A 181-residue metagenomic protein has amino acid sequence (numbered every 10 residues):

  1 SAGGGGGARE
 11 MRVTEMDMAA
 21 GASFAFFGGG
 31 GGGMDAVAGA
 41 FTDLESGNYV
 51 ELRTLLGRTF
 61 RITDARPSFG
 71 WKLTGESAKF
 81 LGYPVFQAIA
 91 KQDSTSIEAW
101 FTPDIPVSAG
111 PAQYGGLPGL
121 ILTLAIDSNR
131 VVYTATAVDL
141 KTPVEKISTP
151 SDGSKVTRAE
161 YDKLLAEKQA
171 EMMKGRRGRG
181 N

Functional and structural regions predicted by a protein language model:
S1-N181: Extended soluble regions of mature proteins
